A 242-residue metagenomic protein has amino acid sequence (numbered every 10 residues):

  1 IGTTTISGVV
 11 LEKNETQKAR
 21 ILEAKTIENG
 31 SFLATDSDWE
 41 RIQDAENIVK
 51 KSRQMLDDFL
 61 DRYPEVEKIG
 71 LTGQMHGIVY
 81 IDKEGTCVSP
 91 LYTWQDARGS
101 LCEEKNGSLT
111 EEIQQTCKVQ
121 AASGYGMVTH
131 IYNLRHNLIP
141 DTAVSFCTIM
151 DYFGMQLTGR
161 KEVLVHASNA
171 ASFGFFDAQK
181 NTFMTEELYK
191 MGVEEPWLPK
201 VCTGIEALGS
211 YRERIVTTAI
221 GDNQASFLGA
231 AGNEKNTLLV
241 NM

Functional and structural regions predicted by a protein language model:
I1-S89, Q115, T142, P199 (+1 more regions): N-terminal glycine/serine-rich phosphate-binding loop of ATP-dependent small-molecule kinases, especially carbohydrate
I1-T3, Q114-N223: Gly/Ser/Thr-rich active-site cleft segment
S7-V9, G77, S172, M184 (+1 more regions): Conserved beta-strand and immediately adjacent loop positions that scaffold enzyme active sites
V10-E12, V79-D82, N133-R135, M155-T158 (+2 more regions): Short beta-strand-to-turn element immediately C-terminal to the catalytic PLP-Schiff-base lysine in fold type I
G70-G73, C147-M150, A219, V240-M242: Short beta-strand segments
D96: Carbohydrate-associated surface elements
L101-K105, S226-L228: Pocket-flanking alpha-helical
R214-I215, A219-M242: Catalytic phosphate/nucleotide-handling subdomain of diverse soluble enzymes
